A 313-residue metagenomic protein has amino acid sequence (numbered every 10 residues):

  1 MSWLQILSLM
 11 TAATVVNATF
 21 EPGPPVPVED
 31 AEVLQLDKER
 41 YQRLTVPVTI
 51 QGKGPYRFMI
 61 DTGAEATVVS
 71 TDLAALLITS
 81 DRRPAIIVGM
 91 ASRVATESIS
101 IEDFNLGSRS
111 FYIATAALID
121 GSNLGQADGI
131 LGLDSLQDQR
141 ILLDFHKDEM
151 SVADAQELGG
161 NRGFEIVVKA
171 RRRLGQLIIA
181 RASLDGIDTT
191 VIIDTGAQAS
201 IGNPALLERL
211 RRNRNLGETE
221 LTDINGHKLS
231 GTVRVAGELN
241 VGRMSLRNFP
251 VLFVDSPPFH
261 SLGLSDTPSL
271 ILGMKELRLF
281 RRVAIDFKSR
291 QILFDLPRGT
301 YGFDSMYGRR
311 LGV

Functional and structural regions predicted by a protein language model:
S2-V313: Pepsin/retropepsin-fold aspartyl endopeptidases
